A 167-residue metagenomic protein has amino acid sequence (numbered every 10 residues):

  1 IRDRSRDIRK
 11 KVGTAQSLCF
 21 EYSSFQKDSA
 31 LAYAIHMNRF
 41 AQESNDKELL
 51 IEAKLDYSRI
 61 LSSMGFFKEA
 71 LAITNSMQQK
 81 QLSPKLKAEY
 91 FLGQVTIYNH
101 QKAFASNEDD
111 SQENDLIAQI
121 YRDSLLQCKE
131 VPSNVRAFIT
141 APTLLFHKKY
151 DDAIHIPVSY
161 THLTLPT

Functional and structural regions predicted by a protein language model:
I1-S17, S24, D28: N-terminal leader/linker segments that initiate helical-solenoid repeat arrays
F20-E21, I60, I97, T143: Residue-level signature for tetratricopeptide repeat
S24-I35, S63-T74, E108-Y121, F146-H155: Helix-turn-helix repeat elements of alpha-solenoid scaffolds
N38-F40, N75-K80, Q119-L126, I154-Y160: Amphipathic alpha-helical segments of tetratricopeptide repeats
T161-T167: Conserved small/polar residues in nucleotide/adenosyl-binding loops
